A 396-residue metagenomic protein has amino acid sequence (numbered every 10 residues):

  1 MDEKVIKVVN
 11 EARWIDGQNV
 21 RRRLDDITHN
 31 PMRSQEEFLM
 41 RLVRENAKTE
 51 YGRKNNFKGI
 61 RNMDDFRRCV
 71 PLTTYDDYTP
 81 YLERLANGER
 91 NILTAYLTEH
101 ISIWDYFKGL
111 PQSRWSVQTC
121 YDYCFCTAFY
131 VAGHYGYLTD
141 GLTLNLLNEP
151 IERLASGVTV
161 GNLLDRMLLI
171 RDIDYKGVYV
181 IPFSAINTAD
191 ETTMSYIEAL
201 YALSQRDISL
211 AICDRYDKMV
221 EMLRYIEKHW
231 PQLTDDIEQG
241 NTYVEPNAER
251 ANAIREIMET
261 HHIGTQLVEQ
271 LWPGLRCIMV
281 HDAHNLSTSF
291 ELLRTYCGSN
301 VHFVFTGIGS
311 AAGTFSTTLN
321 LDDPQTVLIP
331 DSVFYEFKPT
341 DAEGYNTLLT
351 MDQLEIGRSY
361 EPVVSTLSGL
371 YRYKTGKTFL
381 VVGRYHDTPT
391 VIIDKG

Functional and structural regions predicted by a protein language model:
D2-K58, F66, V70, G161-G396: Active-site glycine/GP-rich loop and adjacent strand/helix microenvironment that borders small-molecule binding pockets
E37-I101, L110-W115, C126-T139, E152-S156: Active-site diphosphate/adenylate-binding microenvironment
V43, T79-A86, I101-D105, C120-A132 (+4 more regions): Short, well-ordered alpha-helical packing segments
H100-S113, M222, G309-G313: Ser/Thr-glycine-rich phosphate-binding loops at phosphate-binding pockets of nucleotides, nucleotide cofactors
I103, Q118-Y123, F303, G309-A311: Long, hydrophobic, well-ordered secondary-structure blocks that form the structural core and pocket-lining surfaces
Q112-L146, G383-G396: Glycine- and acidic-residue-rich phosphate-binding/metal-coordinating active-site segment common to enzymes that handle
Y123-D190: Conserved AMP-binding loop of ANL adenylate-forming enzymes
